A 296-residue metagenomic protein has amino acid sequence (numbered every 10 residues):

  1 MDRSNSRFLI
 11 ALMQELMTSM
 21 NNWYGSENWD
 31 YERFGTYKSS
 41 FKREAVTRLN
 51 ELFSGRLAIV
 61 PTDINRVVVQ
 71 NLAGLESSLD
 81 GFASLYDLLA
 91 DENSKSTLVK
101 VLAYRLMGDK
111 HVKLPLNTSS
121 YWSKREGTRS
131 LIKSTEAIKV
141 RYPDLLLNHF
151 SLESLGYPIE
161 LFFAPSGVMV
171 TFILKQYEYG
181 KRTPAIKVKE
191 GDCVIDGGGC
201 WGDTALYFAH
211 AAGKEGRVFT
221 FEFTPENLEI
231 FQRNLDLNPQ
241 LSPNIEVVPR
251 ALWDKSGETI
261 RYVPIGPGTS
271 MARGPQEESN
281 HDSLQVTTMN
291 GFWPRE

Functional and structural regions predicted by a protein language model:
D2-E296: Phosphate/nucleotide-binding beta-alpha loop and adjacent structural elements of enzyme active sites
